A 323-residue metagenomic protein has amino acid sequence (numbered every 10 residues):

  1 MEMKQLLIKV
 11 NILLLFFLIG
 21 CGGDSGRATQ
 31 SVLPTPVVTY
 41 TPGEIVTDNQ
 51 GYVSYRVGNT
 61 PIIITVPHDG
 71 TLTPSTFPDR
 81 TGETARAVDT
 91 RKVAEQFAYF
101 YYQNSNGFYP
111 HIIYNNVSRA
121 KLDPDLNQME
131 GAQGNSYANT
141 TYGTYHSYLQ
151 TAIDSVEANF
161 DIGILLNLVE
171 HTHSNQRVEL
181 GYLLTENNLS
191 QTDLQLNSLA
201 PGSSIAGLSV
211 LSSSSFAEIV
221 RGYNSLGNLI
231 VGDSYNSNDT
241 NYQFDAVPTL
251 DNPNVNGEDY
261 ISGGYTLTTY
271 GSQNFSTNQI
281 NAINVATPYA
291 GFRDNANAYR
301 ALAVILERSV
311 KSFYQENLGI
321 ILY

Functional and structural regions predicted by a protein language model:
K4-L13: Sec-dependent signal peptide recognition, specifically the positively charged N-region followed immediately by
L14-L15, V38: Short non-domain terminal segments
F17-G20: C-terminal motif of bacterial Sec signal peptides marking the signal peptidase cleavage site
G26-Y323: N-terminal catalytic or cofactor-binding beta/alpha core of small enzyme domains
